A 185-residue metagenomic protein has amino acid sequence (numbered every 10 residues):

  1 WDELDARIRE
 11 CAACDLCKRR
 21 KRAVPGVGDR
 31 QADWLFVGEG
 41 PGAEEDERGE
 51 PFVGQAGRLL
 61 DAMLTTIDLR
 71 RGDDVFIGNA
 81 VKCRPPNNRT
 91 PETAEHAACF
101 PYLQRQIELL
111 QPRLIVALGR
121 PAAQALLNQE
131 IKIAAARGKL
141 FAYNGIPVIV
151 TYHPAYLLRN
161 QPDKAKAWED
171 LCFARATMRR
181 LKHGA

Functional and structural regions predicted by a protein language model:
W1-A185: A polyanion-binding, active-site-adjacent surface
